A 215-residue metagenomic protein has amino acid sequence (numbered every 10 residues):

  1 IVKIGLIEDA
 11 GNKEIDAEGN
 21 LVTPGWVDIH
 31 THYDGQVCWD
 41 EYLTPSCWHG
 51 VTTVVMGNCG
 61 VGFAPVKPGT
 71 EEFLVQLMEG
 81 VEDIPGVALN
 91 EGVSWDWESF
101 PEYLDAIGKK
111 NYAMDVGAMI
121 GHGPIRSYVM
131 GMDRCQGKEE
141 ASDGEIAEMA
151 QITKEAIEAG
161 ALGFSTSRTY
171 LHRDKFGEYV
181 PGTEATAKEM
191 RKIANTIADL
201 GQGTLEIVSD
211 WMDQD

Functional and structural regions predicted by a protein language model:
I1-G25: Histidine-rich, glycine-flanked metal-binding segment
L6-I7, C59-V61, T169, D210: Short, ordered loop/turn segments at secondary-structure junctions
L21-P45: Di-metal (Zn2+ and/or Mg2+/Mn2+) metal-binding site signature of metallo-dependent hydrolases with the MBL/beta-CASP
G25-T31, V54-M56, V116-I120, F164-T166 (+1 more regions): Hydrophobic faces of well-ordered beta-strands that scaffold small-molecule active sites in alpha/beta enzyme cores
T31-Y33, V93, S142, T183: A generic secondary-structure micro-motif detector that highlights 1-2 residue hydrophobic/ambivalent hotspots embedded
D34, V61-P65, P124-S127, L171-F176 (+1 more regions): Flexible loop/turn segments at secondary-structure boundaries
W39-G163: Divalent-metal coordination cores built from histidine and acidic residues
P101-Y112, K138-D215: Histidine/acidic residue-rich metal-binding segments in metalloenzymes
